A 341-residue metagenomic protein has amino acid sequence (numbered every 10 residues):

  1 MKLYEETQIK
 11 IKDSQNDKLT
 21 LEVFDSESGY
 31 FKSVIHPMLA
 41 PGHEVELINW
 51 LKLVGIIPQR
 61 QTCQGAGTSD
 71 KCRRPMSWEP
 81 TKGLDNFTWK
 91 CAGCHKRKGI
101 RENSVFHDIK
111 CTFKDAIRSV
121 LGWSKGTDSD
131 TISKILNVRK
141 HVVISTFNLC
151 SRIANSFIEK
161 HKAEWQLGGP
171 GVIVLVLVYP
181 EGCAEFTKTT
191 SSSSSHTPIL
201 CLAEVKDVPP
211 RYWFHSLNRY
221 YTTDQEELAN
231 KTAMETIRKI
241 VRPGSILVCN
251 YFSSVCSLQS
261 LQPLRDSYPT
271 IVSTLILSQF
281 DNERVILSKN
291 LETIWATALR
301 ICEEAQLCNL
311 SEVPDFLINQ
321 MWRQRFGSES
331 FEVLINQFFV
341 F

Functional and structural regions predicted by a protein language model:
M1-F341: Residue-level recognition of single "structural anchor" positions that define or cap local secondary structure
